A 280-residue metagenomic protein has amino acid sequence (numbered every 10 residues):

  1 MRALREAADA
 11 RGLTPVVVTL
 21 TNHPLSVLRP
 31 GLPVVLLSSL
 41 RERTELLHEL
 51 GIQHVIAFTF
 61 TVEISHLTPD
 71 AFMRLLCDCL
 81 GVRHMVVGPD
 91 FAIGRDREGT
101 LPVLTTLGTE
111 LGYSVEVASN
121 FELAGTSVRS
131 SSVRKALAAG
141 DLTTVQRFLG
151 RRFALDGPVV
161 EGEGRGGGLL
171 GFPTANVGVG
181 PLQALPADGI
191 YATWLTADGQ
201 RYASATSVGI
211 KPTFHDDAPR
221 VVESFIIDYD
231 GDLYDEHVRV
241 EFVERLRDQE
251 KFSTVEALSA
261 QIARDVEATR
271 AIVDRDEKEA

Functional and structural regions predicted by a protein language model:
M1, E163-A280: Phosphate/ribose-recognition catalytic cores of enzymes acting on nucleotide-derived substrates
M1-S39: N-terminal catalytic cores of NTP/NDP-binding nucleotidyl/phosphoryl-transfer enzymes
V17, A57, V117-A118: A structural preference for short, hydrophobic beta-strand core positions in alpha/beta folds
P24-L111: N-terminal Rossmann-like or analogous alpha/beta NTP/dinucleotide-binding catalytic cores that position adenine
L47, M85, V145, T193 (+1 more regions): Residue-level signal for inorganic ion chemistry
G108-I210: Glycine-rich, Lys/Arg-enriched anion-binding loops that position phosphate/diphosphate groups for phosphoryl
